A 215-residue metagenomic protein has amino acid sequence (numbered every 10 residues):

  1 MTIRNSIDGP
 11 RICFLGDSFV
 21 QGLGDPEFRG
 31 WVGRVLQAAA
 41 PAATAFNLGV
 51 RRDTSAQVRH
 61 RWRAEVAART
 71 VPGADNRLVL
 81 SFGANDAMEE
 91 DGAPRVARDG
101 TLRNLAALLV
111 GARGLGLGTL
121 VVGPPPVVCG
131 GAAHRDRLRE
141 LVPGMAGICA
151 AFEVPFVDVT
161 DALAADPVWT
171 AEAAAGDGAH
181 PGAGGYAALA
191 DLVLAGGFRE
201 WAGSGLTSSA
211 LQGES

Functional and structural regions predicted by a protein language model:
M1-Q57, R61-A74: Serine-esterase "nucleophile elbow" of acetyl-processing enzymes
S6-G9, A40, H60-S215: Alpha-helical cap/lid subdomain in secreted, periplasmic, or secretory-pathway luminal O-acyl-processing enzymes
